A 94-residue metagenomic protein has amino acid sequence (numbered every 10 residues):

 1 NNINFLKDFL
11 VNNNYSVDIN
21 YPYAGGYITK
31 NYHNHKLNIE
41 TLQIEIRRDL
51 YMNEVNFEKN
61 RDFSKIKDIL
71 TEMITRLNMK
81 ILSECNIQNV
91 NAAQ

Functional and structural regions predicted by a protein language model:
N1-M52: Catalytic cores of processing enzymes, dominated by hydrolases/peptidases, characterized by acidic/His-rich
E54-I87: His/Asp/Glu-rich mid-to-C-terminal helical/loop segments that flank catalytic regions of hydrolases
N89-Q94: Acidic, Ser/Thr-rich low-complexity intrinsically disordered segments
